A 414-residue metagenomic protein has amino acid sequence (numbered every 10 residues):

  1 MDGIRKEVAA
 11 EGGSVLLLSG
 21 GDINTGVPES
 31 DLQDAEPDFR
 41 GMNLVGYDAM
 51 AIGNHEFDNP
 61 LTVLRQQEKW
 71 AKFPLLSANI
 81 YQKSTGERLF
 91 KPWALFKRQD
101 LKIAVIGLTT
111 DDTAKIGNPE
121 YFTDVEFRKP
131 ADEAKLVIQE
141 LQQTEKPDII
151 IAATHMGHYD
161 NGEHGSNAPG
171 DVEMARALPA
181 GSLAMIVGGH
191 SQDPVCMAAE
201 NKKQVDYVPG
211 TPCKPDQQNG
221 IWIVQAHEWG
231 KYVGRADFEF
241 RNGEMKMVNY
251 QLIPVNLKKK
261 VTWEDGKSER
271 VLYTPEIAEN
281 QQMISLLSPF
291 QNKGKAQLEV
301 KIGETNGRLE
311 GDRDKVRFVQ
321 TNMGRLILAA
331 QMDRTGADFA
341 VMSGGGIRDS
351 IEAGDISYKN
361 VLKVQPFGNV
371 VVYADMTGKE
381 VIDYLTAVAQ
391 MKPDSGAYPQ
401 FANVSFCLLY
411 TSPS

Functional and structural regions predicted by a protein language model:
M1-N256, F318-A330, A340, Y373-D375 (+1 more regions): Acidic, metal/ion-coordinating pockets
A114, V233-D355: A short C-terminal boundary segment appended to hydrolase-like catalytic domains
P119-Y121, L309-R317, K363-V370: Glycine- and acidic
V187-S191, M342, V361-L362, G368: Accessory structured domains or lobes within enzymes
V361-P393: C-terminal catalytic subdomain
Q400-F401: Feature captures the catalytic cores and cofactor-binding loops of soluble hydro-lyases/lyases that act on carboxylate
Y410-S414: Conserved small/polar residues in nucleotide/adenosyl-binding loops
